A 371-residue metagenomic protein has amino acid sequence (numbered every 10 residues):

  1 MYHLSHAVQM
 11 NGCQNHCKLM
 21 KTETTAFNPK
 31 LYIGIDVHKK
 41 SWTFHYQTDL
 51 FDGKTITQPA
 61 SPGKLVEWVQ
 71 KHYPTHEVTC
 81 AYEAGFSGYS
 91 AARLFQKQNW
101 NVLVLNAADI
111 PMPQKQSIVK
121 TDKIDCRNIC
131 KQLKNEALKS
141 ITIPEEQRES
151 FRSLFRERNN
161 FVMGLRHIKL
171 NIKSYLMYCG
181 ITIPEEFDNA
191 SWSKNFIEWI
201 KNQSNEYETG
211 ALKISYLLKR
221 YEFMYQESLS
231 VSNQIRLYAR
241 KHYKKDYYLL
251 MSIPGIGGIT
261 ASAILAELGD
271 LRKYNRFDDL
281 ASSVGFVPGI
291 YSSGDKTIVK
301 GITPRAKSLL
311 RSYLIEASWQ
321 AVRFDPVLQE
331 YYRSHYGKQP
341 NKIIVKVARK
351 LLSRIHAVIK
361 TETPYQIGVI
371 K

Functional and structural regions predicted by a protein language model:
M1-P29, T55, G368-K371: Intrinsically disordered, low-complexity and often Lys/Arg-enriched segments
A26-Q47, I129: Gly/Thr-rich phosphate-binding beta-strand-loop-beta motif of the actin/hexokinase/Hsp70
Q47-E77: Nucleic-acid-processing active sites and adjacent nucleic-acid-binding tracks, predominantly divalent metal-dependent
V104-I141, K296-R305: Short alpha-helix plus adjacent loop in nuclease-associated cores
C130-S153, K194-E206: A short, charged helix-loop
N159-Y247: Glycine-rich, often acidic, oxyanion-interacting loops/wings at catalytic, nucleic-acid, or phospho-protein interfaces
L249-S252, G258, S262-I343: Phosphate-backbone recognition surface of nucleic-acid-processing proteins
D295, Y332-K371: Low-complexity, acidic/Ser/Thr- and charged residue-rich accessory regions of DNA metabolism proteins
